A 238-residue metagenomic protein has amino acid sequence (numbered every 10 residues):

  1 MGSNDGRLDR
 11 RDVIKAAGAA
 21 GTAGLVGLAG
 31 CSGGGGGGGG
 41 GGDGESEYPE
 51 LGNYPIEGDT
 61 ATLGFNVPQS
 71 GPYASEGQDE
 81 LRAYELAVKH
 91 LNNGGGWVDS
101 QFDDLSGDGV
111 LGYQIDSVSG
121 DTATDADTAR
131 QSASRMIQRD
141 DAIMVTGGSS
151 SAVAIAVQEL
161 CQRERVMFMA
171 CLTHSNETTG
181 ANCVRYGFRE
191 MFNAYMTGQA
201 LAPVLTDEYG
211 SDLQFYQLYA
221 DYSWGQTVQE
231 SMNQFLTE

Functional and structural regions predicted by a protein language model:
M1-D9: N-terminal secretory signal peptides
G42-F65, D108-Q114, T206-L213: Immediate post-signal peptide segment of exported/extracytoplasmic ligand-binding proteins
Y48-E85, T122-A126, S149-S150, L218-G225: Extracytoplasmic "Venus flytrap"
R82-S117, E238: Signal peptide-proximal N-terminal region of secreted/periplasmic/extracellular or secretory-lumen proteins
Q101-Q138, G198-A200: Structural motif
D127, R139-E238: Extracytoplasmic ligand/sensor domains, especially the bilobed periplasmic-binding protein
